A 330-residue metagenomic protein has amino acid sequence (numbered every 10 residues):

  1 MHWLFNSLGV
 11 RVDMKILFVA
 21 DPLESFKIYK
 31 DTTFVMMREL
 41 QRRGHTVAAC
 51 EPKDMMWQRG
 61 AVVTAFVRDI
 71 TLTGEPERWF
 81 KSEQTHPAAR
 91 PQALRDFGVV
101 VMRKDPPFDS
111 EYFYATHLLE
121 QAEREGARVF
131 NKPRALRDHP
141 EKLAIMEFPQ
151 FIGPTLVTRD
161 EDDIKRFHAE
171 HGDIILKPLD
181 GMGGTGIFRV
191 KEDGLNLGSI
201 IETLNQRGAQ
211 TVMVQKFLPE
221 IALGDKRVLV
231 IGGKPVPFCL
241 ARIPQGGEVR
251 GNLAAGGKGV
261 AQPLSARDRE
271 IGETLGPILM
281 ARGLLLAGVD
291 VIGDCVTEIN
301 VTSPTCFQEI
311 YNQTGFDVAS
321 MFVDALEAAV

Functional and structural regions predicted by a protein language model:
M14, V19-A20, F26-Y29, G246-G247 (+1 more regions): ATP-dependent carboxylate activation and anion-phosphoryl transfer catalytic cores that bind Mg-ATP to form
F18, V101-M102, Q215: Redox-cofactor binding/interface segments in oxidoreductases and associated redox assembly factors
P22, K104-P107, L179-G181, P304: Short glycine-rich anion-binding loops that position phosphate/pyrophosphate groups of nucleotides and phosphorylated
E24-V157: Conserved N-proximal alpha/beta basic substrate-recognition cap immediately N-terminal to, or forming the N-lobe
T33, E161-D162, A169-D173, D180-I271 (+1 more regions): Phosphate-binding site of ATP-dependent enzymes
Q41, E123, H168-A169, M280: Anion (oxyanion) recognition and catalysis
A48, V129-F130, I175, M213-Q215: Structural detector of well-ordered beta-strand residues that form the stable sheet scaffold of enzyme domains
